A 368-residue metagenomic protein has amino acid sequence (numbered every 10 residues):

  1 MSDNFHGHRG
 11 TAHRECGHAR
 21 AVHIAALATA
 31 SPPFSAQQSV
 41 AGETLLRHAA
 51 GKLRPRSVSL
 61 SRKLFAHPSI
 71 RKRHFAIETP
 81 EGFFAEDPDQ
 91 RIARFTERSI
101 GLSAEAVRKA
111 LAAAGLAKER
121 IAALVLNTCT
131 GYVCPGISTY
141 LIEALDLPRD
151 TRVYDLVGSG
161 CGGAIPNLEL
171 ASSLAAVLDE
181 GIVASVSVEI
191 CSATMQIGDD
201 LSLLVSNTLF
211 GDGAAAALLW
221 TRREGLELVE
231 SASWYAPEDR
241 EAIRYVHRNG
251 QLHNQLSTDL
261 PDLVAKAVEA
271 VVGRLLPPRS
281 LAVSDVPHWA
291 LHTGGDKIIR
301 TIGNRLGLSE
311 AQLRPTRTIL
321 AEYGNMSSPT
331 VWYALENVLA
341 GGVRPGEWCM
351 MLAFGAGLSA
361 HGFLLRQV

Functional and structural regions predicted by a protein language model:
S2-T96, I182, C191, M195-K266 (+3 more regions): Condensing-enzyme catalytic core mediating Claisen C-C bond formation in acyl metabolism
D3-C16, A104, C129-G131, Y140-E143 (+5 more regions): Claisen-condensing/thiolase-fold acyl-transfer catalytic domains that form or cleave C-C bonds in fatty acid
H18-V22, K118-A122, R149-R152, V177-V183 (+6 more regions): Short coil/turn connectors at secondary-structure junctions
R62-L147, V153, G158, V283-I299: Conserved beta-ketoacyl condensing-enzyme motif
A66, R98-A114, L170, A214 (+2 more regions): Short, well-ordered amphipathic alpha-helical segments that serve as non-catalytic structural scaffolds within diverse
T130-P135, G162-I165, C191-M195, P237-E238: Short, well-ordered, mixed-charge alpha-helical segments that flank or form enzyme active sites
S187-C191, A236-R240, D296, A321 (+1 more regions): Acyl-CoA/ACP chain-elongation machinery
R248-N249, R274-P278, D285, R305-S309: Membrane-interfacial loop- and helix-cap regions that link adjacent transmembrane helices in polytopic membrane proteins
